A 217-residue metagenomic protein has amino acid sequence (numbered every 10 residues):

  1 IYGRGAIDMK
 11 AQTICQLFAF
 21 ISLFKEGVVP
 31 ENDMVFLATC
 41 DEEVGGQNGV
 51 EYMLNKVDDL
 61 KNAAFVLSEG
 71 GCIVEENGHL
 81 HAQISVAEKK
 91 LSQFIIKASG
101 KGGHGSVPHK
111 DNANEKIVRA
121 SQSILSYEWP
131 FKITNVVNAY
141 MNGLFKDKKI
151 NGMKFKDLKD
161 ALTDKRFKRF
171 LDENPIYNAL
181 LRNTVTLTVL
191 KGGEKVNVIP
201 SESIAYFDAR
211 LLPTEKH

Functional and structural regions predicted by a protein language model:
I1-G3: Glycine/charged-rich beta-loop-alpha catalytic/anionic-binding loops adjacent to active sites
I7-Q83: Acidic/histidine-rich catalytic neighborhood of metal-dependent amide-processing enzymes
F18-K25, R119-S123, A209: Short glycine/serine- and small hydrophobic-enriched flexible loop segments
D33, Q93, E202-Y206: Intrinsic-disorder/low-complexity, polar/charged segments enriched in Ser/Thr/Lys/Arg/Asp/Glu/Gln
D58-N62, G71-H79, I84-A87, L91-Q93 (+3 more regions): Acidic-enriched catalytic cores of C-N bond-cleaving enzymes acting on peptides and small amides
K97-K101, R210-L212: Solvent-exposed residues in well-ordered beta-strands and their adjoining turns, especially edge/terminal strands
N197-F207, L211: Glycine-rich, aromatic-lined ligand/substrate-binding cores of catalytic and carbohydrate-binding domains
